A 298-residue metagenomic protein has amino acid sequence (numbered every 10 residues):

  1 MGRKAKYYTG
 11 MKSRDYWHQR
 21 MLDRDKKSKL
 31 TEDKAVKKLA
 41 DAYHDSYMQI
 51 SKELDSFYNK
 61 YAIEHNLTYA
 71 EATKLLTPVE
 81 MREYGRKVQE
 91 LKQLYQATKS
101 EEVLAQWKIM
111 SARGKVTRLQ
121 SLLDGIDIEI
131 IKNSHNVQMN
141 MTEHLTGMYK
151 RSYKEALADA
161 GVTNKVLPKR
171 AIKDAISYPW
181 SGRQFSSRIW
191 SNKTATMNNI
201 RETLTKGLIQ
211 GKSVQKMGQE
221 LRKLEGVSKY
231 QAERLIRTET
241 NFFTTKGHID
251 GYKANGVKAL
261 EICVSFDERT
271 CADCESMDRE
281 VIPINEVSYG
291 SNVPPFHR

Functional and structural regions predicted by a protein language model:
M1-R222: N-terminal leader/targeting and assembly helices and adjacent pre-domain segments
G226-R298: Acidic, glycine-rich two-metal-ion catalytic cores of nucleic acid-processing enzymes
